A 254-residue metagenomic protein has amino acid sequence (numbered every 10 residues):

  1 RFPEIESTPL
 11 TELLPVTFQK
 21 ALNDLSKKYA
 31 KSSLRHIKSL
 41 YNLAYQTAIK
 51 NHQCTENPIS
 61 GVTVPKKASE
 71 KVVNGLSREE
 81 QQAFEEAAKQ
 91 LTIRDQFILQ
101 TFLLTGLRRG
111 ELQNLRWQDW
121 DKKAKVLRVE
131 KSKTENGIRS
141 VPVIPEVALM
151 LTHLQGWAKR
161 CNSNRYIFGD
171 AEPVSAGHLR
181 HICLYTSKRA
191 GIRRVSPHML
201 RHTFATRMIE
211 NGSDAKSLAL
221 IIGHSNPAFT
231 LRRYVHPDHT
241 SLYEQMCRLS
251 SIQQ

Functional and structural regions predicted by a protein language model:
R1-T55, E70, I93, E172-H178 (+1 more regions): N-terminal core-binding DNA-recognition domain of tyrosine site-specific recombinases/integrases
K31, R35-I37, K50, C54-R109 (+4 more regions): Basic, Lys/Arg- and aromatic-enriched nucleic-acid-binding interface segment
G61, R78-E80, T105, G110 (+1 more regions): Conserved tyrosine-mediated DNA breakage-rejoining catalytic core shared by Y-recombinases
G75, K131-N136, I222-C247: Catalytic-site neighborhood detector that most strongly recognizes the C-terminal catalytic loop/helix of tyrosine
A83-A87, R139-P142, H153, K188 (+2 more regions): DNA/chromatin major-groove-contacting recognition/catalytic segments
D119-V126, R193-R194, S213-R232: Short, polar N-cap/turn motifs at the start of nucleic acid-interacting alpha helices
E135, W157-N162, G169-D170, C247-Q254: C-terminal secondary-structure termini that scaffold catalytic or DNA-interacting sites
I144-R193: Active-site/catalytic core of tyrosine-dependent DNA strand-transfer enzymes
